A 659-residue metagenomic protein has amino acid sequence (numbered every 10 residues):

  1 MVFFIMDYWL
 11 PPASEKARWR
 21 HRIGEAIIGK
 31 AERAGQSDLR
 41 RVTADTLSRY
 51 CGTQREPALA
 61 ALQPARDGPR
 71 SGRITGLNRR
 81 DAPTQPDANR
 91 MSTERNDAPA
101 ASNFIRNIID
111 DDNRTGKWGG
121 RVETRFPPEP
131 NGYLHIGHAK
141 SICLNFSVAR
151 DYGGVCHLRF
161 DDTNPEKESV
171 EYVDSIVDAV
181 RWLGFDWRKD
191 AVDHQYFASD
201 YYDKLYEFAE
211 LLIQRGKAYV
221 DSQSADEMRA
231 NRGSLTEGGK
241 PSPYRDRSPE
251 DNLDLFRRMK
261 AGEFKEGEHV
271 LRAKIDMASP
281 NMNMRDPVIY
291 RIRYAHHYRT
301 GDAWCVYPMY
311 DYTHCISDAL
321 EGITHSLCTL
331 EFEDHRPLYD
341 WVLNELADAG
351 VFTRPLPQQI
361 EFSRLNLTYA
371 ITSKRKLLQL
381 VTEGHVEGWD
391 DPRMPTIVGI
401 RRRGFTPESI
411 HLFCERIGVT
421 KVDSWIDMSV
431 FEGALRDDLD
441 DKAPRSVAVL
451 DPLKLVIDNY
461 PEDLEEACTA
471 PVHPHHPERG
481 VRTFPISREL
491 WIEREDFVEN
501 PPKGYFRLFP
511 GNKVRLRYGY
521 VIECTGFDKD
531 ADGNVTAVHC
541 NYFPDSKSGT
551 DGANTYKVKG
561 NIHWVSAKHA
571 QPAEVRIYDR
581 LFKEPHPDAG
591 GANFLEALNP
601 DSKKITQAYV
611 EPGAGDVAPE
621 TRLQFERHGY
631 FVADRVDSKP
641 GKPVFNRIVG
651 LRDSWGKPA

Functional and structural regions predicted by a protein language model:
S37, S48, P57-P64, G68-R70 (+1 more regions): Short, low-complexity intrinsically disordered segments enriched in A/P/G/S/L with frequent Arg, especially at protein
S92-P241, W304, E331-Q359, R364-S373 (+1 more regions): N-terminal Rossmann-like or analogous alpha/beta NTP/dinucleotide-binding catalytic cores that position adenine
N164, V170, F197, L211-K376 (+4 more regions): Active-site cores that bind ATP or allylic diphosphates and position pyrophosphate for catalysis
C414-D423, M428-A659: Substrate/cofactor-recognition hotspot
